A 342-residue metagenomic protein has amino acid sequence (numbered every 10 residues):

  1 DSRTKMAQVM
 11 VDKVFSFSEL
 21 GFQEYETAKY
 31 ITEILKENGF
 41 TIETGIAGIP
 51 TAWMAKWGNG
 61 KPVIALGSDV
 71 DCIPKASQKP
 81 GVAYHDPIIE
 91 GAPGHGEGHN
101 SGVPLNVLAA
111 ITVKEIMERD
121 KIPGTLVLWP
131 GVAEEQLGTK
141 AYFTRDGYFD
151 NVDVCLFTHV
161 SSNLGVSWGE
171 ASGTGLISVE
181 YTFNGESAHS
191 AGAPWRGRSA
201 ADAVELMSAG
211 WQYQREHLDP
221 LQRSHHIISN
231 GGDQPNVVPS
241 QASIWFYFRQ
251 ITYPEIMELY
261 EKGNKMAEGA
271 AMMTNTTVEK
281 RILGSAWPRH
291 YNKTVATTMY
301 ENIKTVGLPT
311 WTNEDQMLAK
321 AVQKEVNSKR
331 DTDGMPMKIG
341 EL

Functional and structural regions predicted by a protein language model:
D1-H95, N100, P104-G124: Acidic/His- and Gly-rich active-site-bordering loop/insert found across diverse amide/peptide-bond hydrolases
R3-T4, V11, F15-S18, G39 (+5 more regions): Sec/Tat-exported extracytoplasmic proteins
Q8, T32, V107-K114, A141 (+5 more regions): Predominant activation on well-ordered alpha-helical scaffold segments within soluble catalytic domains
V14, L35, A55, L66 (+7 more regions): Divalent metal-coordination and catalytic microenvironments
E19-L20, W129-A133, L283-P288: Conserved short loop/turn motifs at secondary-structure junctions
E43, V63-G67, V127-P130, C155-F157 (+3 more regions): Structural recognition of the beta-strand scaffold that forms the well-ordered cores of secreted hydrolase catalytic
H85-G94, N100-S101, M117-P239, R249: Histidine/acidic-residue-rich, glycine-tolerant segments that coordinate divalent metal ions
E205-L342: Metal-dependent amide/peptide-bond hydrolase catalytic core, centered on the "pita-bread" metallohydrolase fold
